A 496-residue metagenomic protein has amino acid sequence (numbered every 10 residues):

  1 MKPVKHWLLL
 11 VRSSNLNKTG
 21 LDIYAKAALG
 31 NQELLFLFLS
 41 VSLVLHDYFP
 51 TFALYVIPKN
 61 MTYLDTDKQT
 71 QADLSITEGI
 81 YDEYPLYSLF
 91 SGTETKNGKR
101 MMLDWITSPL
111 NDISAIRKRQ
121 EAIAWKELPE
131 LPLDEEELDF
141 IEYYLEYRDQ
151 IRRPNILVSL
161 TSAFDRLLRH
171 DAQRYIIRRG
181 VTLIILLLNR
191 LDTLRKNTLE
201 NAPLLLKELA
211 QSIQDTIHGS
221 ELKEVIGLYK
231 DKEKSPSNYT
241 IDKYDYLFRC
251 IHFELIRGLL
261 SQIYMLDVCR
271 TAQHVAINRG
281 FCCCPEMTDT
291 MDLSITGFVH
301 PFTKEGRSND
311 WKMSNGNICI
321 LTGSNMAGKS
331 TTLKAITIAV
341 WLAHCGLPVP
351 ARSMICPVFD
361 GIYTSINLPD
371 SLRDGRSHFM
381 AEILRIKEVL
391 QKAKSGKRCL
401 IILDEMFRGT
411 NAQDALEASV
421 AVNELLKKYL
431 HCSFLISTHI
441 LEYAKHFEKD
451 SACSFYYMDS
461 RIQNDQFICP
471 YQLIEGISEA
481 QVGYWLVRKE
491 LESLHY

Functional and structural regions predicted by a protein language model:
R12, L21, K26-L37, S42: Short, often N-terminal, low-complexity regions that either remain intrinsically disordered or form a short helix
A25, V41, D47, A53-V56: Short hydrophobic alpha-helical segments enriched in small aliphatic residues
I57-E221, L255, Q262-M265: Conserved amphipathic alpha-helical "coupling/scaffold" segments that transmit conformational changes between domains
S220-Y244: Extended, charged coiled-coil "arm/hinge" scaffolds of SMC/Rad50-like chromosome-maintenance ATPases and other large
S237-F281: Charged, surface-exposed helical/loop "interaction arms" that form contiguous linear patches used for dimerization
R279-Y496: ATPase nucleotide-binding head domains, primarily ABC-like/P-loop NTPase cores
